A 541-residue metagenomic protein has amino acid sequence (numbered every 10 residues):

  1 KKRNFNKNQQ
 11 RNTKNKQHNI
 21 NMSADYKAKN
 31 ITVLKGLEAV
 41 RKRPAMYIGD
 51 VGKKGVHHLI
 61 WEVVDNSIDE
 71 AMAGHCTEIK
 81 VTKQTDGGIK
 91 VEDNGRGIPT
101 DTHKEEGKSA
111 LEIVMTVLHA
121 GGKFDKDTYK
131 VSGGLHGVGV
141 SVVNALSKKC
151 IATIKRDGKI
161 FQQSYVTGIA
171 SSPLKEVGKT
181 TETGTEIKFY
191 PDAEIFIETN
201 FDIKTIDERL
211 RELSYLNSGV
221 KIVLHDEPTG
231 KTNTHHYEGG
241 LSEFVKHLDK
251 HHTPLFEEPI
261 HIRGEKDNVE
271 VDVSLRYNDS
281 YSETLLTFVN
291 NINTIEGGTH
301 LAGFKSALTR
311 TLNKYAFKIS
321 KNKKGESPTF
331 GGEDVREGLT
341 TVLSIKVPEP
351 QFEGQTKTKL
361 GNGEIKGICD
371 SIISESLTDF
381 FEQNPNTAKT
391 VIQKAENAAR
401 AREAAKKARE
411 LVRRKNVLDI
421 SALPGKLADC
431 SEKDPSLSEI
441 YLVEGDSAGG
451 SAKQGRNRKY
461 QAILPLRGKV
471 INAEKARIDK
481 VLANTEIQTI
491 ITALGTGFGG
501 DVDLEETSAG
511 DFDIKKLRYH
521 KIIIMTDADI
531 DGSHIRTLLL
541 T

Functional and structural regions predicted by a protein language model:
Q10-R11, Q17-H18: Cationic, low-complexity basic patches in intrinsically disordered or flexible, solvent-exposed regions
M22-N30, L37, W61, D69-A71 (+11 more regions): GHKL-family ATPase ATP-binding module
K42-W61: Conserved short strand/loop->alpha-helix "switch" segment adjacent to the catalytic nucleotide/phosphoryl-transfer site
Y47-V51, G122-G133: Glycine-rich ATP-lid/hinge loop adjacent to the conserved G-boxes
I98-G121: Short conserved segment of the HATPase_c
S447, Q454, K459-T541: Conserved structured catalytic cores and adjacent interaction surfaces of nucleotide-binding/hydrolyzing enzymes
